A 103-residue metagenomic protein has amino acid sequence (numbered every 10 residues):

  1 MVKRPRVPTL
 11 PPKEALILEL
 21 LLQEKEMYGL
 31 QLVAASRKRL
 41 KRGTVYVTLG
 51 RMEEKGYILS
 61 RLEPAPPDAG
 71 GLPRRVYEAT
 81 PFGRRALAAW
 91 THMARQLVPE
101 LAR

Functional and structural regions predicted by a protein language model:
M1-V2, F82-R103: Amphipathic alpha-helical dimerization/coiled-coil segments that flank or bridge DNA-binding/regulatory modules
R4-V7, P64-P66: Short beta-strand/turn micro-motifs at beta-sheet edges
V7-Y46: N-terminal helix-turn-helix DNA-binding core of bacterial DNA-binding proteins
T9, G50, P67-A69: Short secondary-structure boundary/capping segments
V45-K55: Basic amphipathic alpha-helical segments that dock to polyanions
K55-G70, E78: Beta-hairpin "wing" of winged helix-turn-helix
